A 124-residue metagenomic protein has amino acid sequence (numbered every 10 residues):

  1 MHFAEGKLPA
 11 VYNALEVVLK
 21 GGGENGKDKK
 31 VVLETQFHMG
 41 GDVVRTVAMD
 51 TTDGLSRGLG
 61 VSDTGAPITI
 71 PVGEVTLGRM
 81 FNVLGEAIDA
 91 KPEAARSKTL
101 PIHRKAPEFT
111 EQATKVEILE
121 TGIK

Functional and structural regions predicted by a protein language model:
M1-D89: N-terminal accessory targeting/assembly segments
L59-V61, I68, V72, I88-K124: P-loop NTPase nucleotide-binding/switch module
